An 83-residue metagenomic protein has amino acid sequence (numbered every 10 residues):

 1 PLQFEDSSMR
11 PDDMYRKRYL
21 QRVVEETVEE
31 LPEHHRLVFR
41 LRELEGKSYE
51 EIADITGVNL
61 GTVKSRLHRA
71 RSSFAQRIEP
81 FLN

Functional and structural regions predicted by a protein language model:
P1-L37, K47, E51-I55, A75-Q76: Amphipathic alpha-helical segment used for protein-protein interaction
V38-R42: A short pre-motif secondary-structure segment
E43-L44, H68: Short acidic-aromatic loop segments in the C-terminal HATPase_c
R66-R69, S73: Residues within the DNA-recognition helix of helix-turn-helix
E79-N83: Short, basic, alpha-helical segments at the C-terminal edge of helix-turn-helix-like DNA-binding modules
